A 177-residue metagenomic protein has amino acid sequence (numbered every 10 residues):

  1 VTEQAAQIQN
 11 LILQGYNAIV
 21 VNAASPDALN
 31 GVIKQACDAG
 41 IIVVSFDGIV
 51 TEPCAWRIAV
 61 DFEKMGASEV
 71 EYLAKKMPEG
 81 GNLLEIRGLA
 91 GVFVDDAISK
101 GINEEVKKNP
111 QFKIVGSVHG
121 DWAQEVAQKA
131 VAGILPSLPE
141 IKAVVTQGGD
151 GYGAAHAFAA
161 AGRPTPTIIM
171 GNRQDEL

Functional and structural regions predicted by a protein language model:
V1-L177: A residue-level marker of the well-folded mature domains of exported/periplasmic proteins
